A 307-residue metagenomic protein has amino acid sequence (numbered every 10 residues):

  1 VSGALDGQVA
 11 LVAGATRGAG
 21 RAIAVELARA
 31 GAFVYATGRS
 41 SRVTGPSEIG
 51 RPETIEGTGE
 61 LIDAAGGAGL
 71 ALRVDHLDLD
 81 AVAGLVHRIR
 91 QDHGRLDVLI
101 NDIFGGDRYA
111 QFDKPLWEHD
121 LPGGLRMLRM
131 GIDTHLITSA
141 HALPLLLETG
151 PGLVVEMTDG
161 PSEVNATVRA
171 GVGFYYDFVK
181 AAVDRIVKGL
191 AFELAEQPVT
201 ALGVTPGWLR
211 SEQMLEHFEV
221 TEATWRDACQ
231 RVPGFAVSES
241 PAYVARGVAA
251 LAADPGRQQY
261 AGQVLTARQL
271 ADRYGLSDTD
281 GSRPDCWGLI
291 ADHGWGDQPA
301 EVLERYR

Functional and structural regions predicted by a protein language model:
S2-H93, F104-G123, Y306: Short-chain dehydrogenase/reductase
Q8, G67-A68, R95-L96, L146-G160 (+2 more regions): Active-site loop of short-chain dehydrogenase/reductase
L27, R95, V154, D184 (+2 more regions): Conserved Rossmann-fold SDR core element
P46-P52, K114, R169-A170, E196 (+1 more regions): A glycine/serine/threonine-rich, flexible loop-to-helix segment that serves as the NAD(P) cofactor-binding "lid"
G105-Y109, W117-L121, L147, L153-E196 (+2 more regions): Catalytic loop of short-chain dehydrogenase/reductase
S139-A140, K188: A short, exposed helix-loop element centered on a Lys and neighboring polar residues
G203, A223-R307: C-terminal helical subdomain
